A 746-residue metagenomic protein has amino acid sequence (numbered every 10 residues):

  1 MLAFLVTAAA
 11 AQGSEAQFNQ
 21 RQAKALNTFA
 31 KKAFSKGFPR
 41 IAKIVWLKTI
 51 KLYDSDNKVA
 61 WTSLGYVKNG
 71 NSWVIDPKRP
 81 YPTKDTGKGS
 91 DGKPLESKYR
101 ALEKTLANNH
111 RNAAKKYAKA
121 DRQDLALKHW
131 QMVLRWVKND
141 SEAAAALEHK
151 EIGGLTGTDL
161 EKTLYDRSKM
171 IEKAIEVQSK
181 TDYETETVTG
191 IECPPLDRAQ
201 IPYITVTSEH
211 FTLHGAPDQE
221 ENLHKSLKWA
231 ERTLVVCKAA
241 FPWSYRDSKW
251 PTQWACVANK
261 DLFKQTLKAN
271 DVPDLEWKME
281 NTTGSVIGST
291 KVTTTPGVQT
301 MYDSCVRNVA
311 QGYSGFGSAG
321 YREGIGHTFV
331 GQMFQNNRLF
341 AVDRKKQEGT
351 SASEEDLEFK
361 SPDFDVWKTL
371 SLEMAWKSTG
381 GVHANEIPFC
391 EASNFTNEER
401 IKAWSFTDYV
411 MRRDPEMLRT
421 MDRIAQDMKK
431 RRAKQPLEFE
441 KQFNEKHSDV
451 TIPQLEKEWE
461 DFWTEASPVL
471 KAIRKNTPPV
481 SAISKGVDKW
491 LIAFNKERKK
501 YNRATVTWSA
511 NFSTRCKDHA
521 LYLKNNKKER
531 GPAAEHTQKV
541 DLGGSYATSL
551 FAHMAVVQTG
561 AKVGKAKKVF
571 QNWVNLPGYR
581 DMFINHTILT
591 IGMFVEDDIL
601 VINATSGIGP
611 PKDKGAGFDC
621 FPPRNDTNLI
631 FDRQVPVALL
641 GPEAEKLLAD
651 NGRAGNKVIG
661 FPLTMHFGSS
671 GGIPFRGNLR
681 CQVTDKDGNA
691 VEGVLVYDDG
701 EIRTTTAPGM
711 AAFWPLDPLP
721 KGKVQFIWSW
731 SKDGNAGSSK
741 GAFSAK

Functional and structural regions predicted by a protein language model:
A25-F29, D91-E96, P202-H224, R474-S481 (+1 more regions): Acidic/histidine-rich, surface-exposed loop or edge segments in extracytoplasmic proteins
I41, K238-W254, S314-R322, N337-R344 (+4 more regions): Surface-exposed patches in mature extracellular/periplasmic domains of secreted proteins
D56-N112, K119, L125-V206, E456-S484 (+2 more regions): Pro/Ala/Gly-rich low-complexity, hydrophilic intrinsically disordered segments
I201-R322, G326, Q335-N336, N397 (+2 more regions): Juxtacatalytic substrate-recognition/specificity segment
K268-G288, F316-K475: Acidic/His/Gly-enriched intrinsically disordered linker/tail segments that often contain short helix/coil "MoRF-like"
R474-D685, Q725-W728: Functional surface patches built around histidine and acidic residues
S669-G671, S731-K746: Extended, polar beta-sheet/loop recognition surfaces of beta-rich domains that mediate binding to diverse ligands
L716-G722: Surface-exposed, short loops/turns at beta-strand junctions within beta-sandwich domains
